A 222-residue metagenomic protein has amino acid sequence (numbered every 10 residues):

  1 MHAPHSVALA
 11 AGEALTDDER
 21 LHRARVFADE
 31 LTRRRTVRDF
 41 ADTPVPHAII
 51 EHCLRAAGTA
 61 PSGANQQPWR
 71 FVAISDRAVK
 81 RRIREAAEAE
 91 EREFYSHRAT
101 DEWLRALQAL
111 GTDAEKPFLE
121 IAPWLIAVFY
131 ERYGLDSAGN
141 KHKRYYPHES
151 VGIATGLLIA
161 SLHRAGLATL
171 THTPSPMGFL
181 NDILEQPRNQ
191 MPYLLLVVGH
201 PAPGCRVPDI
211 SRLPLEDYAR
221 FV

Functional and structural regions predicted by a protein language model:
M1-R23, D113, M191-V222: C-terminal helix-cap and adjacent tail motif
M1-V37, A41-H52, H97: N-terminal accessory segments that position/regulate proteins before the catalytic core
A3, Q67, A73-V151: Glycine/small-residue-rich phosphate/adenosyl-binding loop
L31, C53-A57, L196: Short alpha-helical scaffolding segments that buttress acidic/His motifs in well-ordered protein cores
R34, R55-A57, I126, R132-I183: Small-aliphatic-rich amphipathic alpha-helix that forms the alpha element of a beta-alpha
A56-G58, A109-A114, L180-D182, C205: Glycine-rich, charged/polar anion/phosphate-binding loops that engage phosphate groups from diverse ligands
G58-N65: Glycine-rich phosphate/pyrophosphate-binding beta-alpha loops
L180-Y193: Short, electropositive alpha-helical surface patch
